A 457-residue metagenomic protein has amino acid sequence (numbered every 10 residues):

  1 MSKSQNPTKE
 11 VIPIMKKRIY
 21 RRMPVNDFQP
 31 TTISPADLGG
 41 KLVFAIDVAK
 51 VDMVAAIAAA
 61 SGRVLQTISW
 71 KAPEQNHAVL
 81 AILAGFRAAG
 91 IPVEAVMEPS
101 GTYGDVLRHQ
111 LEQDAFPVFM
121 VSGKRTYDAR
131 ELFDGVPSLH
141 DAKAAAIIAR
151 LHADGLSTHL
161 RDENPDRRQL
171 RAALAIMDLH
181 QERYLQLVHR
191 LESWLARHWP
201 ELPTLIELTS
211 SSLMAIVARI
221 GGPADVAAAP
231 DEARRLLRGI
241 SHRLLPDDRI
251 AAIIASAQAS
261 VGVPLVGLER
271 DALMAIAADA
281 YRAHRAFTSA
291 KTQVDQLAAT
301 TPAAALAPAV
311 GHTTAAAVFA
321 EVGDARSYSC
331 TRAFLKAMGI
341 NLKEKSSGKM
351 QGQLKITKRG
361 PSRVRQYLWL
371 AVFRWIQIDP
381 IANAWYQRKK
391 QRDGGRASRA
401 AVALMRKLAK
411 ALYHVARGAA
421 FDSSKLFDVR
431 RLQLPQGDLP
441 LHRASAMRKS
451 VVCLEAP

Functional and structural regions predicted by a protein language model:
M1-P457: A detector of single, family-specific signature residues that are central to catalytic or substrate-handling motifs
